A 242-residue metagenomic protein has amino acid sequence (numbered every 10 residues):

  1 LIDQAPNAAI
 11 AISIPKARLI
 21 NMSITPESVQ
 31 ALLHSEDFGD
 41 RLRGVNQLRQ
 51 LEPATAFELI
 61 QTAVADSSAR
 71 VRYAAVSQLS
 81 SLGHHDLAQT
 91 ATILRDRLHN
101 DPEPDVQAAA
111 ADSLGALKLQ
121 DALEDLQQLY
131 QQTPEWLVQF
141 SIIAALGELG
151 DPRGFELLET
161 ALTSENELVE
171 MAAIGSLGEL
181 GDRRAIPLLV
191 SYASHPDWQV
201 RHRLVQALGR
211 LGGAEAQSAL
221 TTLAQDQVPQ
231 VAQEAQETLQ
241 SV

Functional and structural regions predicted by a protein language model:
L1-N21: N-terminal amphipathic/basic-hydrophobic helices that include classical n-h-c signal peptides and signal-anchor
I14-H85, Q225, A232-S241: N-terminal alpha-helical scaffold/docking segments in eukaryotic complex subunits
N21-L32, P53-A65, H84-N100, L119-Q132 (+3 more regions): Amphipathic alpha-helical scaffolding segments comprising HEAT/armadillo-like alpha-solenoid repeats
E36-D37, S67-S68, P102-E103, P134-E135 (+3 more regions): Short inter-helical turns and helix N-cap capping residues of alpha-solenoid HEAT/ARM repeat scaffolds
H195-V242: Long, ordered, amphipathic alpha-helical scaffolds
